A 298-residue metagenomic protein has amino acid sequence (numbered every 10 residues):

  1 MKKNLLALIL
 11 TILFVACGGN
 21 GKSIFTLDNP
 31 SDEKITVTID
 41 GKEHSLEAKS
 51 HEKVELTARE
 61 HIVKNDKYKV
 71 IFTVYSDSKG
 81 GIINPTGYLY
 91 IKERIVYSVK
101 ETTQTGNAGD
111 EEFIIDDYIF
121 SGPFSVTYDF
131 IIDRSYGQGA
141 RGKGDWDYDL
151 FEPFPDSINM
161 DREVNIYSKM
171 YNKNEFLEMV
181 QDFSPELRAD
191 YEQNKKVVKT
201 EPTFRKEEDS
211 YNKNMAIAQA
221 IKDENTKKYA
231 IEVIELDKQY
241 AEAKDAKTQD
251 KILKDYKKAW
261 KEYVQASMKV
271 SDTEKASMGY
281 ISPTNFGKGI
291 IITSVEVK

Functional and structural regions predicted by a protein language model:
M1-C17: Sec-dependent bacterial lipoprotein signal peptides
L10, V63, I221-D223: Compositionally biased non-globular segments, especially hydrophobic aliphatic-rich helices of signal peptides
C17-A48, E55, V70-K298: Short loop/turn and low-complexity linker motifs enriched in small/turn-promoting residues
S50-V54, I62-V63: Glycine-rich loops and low-complexity Gly/Arg-rich segments that provide flexible linkers or classic glycine-based
A58-I71: A short, solvent-exposed beta-strand micro-motif common in secreted/extracellular proteins
